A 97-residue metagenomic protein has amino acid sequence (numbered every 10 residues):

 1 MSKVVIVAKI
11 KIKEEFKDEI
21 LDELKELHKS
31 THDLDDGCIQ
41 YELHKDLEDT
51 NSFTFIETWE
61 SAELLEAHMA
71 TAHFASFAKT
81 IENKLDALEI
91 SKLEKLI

Functional and structural regions predicted by a protein language model:
M1-V5, E14-E19, D49-T54, I90-K92: A broad, low-specificity signal for short, low-complexity segments enriched in glycine/proline and polar/charged
V4-D33: N-terminal first-folded block
V4-I10, E42-M69: Short, well-ordered beta-strand segments in beta-rich or mixed alpha/beta enzyme and ligand-binding folds
V5, E42-D49, A78-I97: Glycine-rich beta-strand-turn "strand-cap" elements at beta-sheet edges
I12-E14, S61, E94: Non-catalytic surface loops within mature trypsin-like serine protease
E14, M69-A70, L96-I97: Short flexible/disordered coil segments
E26, S30-C38, T58-S91: An amphipathic, aromatic/His-enriched active-site/gating alpha helix that lines ligand/cofactor pockets
